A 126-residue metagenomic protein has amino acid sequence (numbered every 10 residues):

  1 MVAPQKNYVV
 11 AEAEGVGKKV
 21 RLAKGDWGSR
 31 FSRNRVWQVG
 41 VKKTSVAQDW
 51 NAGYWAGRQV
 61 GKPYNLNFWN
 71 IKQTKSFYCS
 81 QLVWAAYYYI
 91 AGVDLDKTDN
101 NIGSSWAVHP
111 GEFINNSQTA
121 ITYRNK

Functional and structural regions predicted by a protein language model:
M1-V41, Y64-T74: Glycine-rich catalytic cores of cysteine/serine-nucleophile enzymes that process amide/ester linkages in cell-envelope
N7, N34, N51, N65-N70 (+3 more regions): Detector for Asparagine
L22-K24, S45, H109: General structural signal for secondary-structure boundaries
G25-G28, G53, I102-G103, P110: Generic structural signal for short, flexible, solvent-exposed coil/loop and linker residues
R33-I90: Long, low-complexity intrinsically disordered regions
T74-S76, S80-K126: Activation targets extended, charge/polar-rich intrinsically disordered C-terminal tails
